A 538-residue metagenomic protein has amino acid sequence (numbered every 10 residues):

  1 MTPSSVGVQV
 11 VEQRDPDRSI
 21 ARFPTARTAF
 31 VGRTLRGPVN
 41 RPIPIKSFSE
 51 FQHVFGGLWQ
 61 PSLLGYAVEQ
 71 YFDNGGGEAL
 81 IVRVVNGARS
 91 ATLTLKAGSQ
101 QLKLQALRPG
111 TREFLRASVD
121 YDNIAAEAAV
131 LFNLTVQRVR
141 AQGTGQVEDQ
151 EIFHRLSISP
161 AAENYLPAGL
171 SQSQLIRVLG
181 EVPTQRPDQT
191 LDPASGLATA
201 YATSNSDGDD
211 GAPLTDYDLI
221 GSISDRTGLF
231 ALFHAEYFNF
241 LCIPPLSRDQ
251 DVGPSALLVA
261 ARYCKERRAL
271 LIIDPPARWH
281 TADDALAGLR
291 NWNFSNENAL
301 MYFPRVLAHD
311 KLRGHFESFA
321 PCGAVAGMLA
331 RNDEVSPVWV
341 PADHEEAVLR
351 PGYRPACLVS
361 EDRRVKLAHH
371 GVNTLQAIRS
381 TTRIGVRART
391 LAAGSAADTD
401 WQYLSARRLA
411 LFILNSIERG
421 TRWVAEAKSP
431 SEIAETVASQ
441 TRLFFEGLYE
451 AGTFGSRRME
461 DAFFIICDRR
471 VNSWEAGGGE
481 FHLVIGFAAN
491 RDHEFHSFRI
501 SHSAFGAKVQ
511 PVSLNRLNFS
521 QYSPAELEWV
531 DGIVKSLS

Functional and structural regions predicted by a protein language model:
M1-G110, A125-A129, Q137-T144, I220 (+1 more regions): Structured, hydrophobic secondary-structure cores that serve as assembly/anchoring elements
T34, L63, A79, T92-T94 (+11 more regions): Acidic/proline-rich low-complexity IDRs
S99-G180: Extended, Lys/Arg-rich, non-catalytic nucleic-acid recognition/anchoring regions of very large nucleic-acid-interacting
N164-A200, R516-S538: A short, charged
Q185-D225: Long, low-complexity, polar/charged, intrinsically disordered or flexibly structured peripheral segments
